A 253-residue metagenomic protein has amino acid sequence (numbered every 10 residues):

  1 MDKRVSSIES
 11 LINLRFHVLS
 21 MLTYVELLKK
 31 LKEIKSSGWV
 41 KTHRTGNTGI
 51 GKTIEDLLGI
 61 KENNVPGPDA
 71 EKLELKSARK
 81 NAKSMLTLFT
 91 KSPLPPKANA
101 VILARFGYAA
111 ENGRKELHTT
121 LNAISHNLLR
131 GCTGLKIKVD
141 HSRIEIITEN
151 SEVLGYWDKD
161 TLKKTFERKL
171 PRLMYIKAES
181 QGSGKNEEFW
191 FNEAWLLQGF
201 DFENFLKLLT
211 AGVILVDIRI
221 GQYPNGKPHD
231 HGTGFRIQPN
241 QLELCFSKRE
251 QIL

Functional and structural regions predicted by a protein language model:
M1-E71, S77-L253: Nucleic-acid endonuclease domains
